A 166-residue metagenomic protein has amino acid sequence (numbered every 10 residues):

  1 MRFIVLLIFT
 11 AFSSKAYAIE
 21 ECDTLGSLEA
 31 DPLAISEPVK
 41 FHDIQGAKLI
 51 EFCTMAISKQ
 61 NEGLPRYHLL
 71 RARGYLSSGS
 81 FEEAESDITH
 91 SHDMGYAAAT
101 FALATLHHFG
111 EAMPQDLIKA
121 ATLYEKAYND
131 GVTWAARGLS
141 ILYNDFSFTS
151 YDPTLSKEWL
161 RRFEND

Functional and structural regions predicted by a protein language model:
A11-S13: N-terminal signal peptide c-region/cleavage motif recognized by signal peptidases
A16-S58: N-terminal leader/linker segments that initiate helical-solenoid repeat arrays
I19, D23-G26, L69, F101 (+1 more regions): TPR/TPR-like alpha-solenoid signature
K59-G63, M94-A97, F109-E111, D130-T133 (+2 more regions): Short helix-capping/linker turns of helical repeat alpha-solenoids
L70-L76, T100-F109, G138-D145: Hydrophobic face of amphipathic alpha-helices that form TPR/SEL1-like repeat modules and related alpha-solenoid
